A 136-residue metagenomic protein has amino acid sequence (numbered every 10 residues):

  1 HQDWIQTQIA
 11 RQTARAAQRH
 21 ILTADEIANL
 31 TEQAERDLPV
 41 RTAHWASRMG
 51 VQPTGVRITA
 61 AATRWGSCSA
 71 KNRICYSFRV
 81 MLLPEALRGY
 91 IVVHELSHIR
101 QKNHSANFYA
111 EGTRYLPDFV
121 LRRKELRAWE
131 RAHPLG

Functional and structural regions predicted by a protein language model:
H1-Y90, I99-G136: Active-site-proximal or metal-binding-adjacent scaffold patches in catalytic folds
E95: Walker B catalytic acidic pair
